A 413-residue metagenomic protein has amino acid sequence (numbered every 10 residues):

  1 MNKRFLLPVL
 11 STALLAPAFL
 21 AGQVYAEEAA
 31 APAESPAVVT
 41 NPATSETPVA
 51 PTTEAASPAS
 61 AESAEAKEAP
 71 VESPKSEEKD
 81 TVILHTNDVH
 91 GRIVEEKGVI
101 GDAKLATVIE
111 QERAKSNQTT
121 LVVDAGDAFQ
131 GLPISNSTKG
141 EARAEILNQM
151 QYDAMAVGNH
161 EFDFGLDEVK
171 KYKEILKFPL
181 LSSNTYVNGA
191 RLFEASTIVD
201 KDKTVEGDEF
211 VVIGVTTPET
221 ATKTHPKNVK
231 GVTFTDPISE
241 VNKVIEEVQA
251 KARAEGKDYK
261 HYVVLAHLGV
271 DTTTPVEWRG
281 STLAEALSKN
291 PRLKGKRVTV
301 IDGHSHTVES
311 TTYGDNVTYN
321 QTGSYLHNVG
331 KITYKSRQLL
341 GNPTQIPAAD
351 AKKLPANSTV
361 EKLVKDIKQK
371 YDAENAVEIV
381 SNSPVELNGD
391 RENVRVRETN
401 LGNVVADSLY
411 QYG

Functional and structural regions predicted by a protein language model:
M1-A26: Sec-dependent N-terminal signal peptides of Gram-positive bacterial secreted proteins and lipoproteins
L15-A16, L20, V89, V212 (+3 more regions): Intrinsically disordered, low-complexity segments enriched in small/polar residues
V24-T81: Low-complexity, acidic Ser/Thr/Pro-rich repeat tracts that form intrinsically disordered stalk/linker regions of very
E72-K353, V396, V405-S408: Acidic, metal/ion-coordinating pockets
G207, R253, S336-G413: A short C-terminal boundary segment appended to hydrolase-like catalytic domains
